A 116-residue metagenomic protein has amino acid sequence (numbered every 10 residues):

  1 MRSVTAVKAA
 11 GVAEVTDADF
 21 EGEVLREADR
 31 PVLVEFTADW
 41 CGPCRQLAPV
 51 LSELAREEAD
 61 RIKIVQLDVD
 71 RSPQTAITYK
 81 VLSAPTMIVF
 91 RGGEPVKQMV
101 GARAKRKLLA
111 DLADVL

Functional and structural regions predicted by a protein language model:
M1-L33, T37-K63, R71-Q74, T78-T86 (+1 more regions): Proteins that catalyze or organize thiol-disulfide redox chemistry and the adjacent proteostasis machinery handling
Q66: Conserved residues in the N-terminal Rossmann fold of short-chain dehydrogenase/reductase
